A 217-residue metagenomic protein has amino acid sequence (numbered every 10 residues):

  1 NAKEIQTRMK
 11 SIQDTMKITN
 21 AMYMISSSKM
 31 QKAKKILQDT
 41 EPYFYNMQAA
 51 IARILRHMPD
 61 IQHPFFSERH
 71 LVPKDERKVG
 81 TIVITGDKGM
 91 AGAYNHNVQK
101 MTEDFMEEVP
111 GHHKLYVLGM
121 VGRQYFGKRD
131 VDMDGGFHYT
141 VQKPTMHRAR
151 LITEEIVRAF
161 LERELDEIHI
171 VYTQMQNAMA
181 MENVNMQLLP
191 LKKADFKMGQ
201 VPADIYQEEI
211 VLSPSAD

Functional and structural regions predicted by a protein language model:
N1-D217: C-terminal beta-strand-loop-alpha-helix "lid" module of Rossmann-like NAD(P)-dependent dehydrogenases
